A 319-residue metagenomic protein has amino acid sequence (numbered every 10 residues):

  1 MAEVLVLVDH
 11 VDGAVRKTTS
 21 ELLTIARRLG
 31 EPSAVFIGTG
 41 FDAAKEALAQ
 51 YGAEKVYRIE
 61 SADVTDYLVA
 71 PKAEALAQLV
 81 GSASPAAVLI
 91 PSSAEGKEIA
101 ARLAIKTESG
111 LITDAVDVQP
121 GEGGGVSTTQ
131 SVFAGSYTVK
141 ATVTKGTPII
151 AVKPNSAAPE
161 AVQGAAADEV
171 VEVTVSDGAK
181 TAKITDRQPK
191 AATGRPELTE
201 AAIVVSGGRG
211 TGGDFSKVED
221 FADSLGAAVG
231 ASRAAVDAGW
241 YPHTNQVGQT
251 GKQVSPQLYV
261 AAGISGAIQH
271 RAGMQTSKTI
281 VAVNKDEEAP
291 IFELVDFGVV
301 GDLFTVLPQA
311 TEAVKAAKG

Functional and structural regions predicted by a protein language model:
M1-G319: N-terminal glycine-rich FAD/FM-binding segment characteristic of electron-transfer flavoproteins
